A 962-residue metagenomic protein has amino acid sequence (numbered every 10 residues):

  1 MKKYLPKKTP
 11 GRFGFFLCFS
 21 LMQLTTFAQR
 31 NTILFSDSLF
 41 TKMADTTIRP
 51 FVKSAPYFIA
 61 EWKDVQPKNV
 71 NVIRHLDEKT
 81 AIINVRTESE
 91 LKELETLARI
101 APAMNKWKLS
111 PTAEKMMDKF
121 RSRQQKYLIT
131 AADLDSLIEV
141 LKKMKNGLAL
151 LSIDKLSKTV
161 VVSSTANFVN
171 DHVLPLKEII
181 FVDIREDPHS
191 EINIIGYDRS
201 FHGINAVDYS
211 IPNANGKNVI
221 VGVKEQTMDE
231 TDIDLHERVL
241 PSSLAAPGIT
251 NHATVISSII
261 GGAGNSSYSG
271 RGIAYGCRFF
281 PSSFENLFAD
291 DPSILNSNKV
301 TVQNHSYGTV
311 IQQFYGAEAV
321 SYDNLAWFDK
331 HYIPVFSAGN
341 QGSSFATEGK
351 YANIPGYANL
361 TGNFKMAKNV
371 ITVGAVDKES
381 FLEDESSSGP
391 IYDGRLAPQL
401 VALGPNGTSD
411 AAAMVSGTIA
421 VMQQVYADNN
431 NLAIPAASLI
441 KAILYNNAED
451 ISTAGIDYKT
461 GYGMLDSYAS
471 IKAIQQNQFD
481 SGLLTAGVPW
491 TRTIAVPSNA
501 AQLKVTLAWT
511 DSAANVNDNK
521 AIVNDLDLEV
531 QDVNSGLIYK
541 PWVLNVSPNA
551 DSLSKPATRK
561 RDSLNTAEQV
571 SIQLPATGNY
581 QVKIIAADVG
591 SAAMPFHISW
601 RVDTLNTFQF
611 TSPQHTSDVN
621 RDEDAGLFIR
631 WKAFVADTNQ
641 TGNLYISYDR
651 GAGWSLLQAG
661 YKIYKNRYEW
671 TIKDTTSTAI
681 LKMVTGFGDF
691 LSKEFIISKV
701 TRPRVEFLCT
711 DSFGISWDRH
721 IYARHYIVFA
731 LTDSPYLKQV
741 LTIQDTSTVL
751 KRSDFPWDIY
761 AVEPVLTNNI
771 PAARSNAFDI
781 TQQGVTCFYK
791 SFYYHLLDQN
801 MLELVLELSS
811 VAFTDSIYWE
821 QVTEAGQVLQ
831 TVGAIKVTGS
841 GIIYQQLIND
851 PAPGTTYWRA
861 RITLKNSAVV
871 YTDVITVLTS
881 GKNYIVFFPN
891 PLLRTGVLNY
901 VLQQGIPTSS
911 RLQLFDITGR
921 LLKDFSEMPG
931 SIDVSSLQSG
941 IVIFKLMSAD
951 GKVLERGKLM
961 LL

Functional and structural regions predicted by a protein language model:
N31-T41, T46-T47, E61-S210: Autoinhibitory propeptides
I204-F288, S297-T301, Q312-Y315, F328-I333 (+5 more regions): Subtilisin-like serine protease catalytic core
I211, A289, I311-Q313, A319 (+6 more regions): Active-site-adjacent substrate-recognition loops and nearby beta-strands within hydrolase catalytic domains
A397-G455: Hydrolase catalytic cores
Y462-L526, A592, H597-A625: Secreted peptidase-domain scaffold signal
L691, L766-V785, N866-T879: Extracellular fibronectin type III
Y726-D733, S809-F888, L893-L962: C-terminal outer-membrane/trafficking sorting elements
L750-P771, N849-K865: Beta-strand-rich modules
